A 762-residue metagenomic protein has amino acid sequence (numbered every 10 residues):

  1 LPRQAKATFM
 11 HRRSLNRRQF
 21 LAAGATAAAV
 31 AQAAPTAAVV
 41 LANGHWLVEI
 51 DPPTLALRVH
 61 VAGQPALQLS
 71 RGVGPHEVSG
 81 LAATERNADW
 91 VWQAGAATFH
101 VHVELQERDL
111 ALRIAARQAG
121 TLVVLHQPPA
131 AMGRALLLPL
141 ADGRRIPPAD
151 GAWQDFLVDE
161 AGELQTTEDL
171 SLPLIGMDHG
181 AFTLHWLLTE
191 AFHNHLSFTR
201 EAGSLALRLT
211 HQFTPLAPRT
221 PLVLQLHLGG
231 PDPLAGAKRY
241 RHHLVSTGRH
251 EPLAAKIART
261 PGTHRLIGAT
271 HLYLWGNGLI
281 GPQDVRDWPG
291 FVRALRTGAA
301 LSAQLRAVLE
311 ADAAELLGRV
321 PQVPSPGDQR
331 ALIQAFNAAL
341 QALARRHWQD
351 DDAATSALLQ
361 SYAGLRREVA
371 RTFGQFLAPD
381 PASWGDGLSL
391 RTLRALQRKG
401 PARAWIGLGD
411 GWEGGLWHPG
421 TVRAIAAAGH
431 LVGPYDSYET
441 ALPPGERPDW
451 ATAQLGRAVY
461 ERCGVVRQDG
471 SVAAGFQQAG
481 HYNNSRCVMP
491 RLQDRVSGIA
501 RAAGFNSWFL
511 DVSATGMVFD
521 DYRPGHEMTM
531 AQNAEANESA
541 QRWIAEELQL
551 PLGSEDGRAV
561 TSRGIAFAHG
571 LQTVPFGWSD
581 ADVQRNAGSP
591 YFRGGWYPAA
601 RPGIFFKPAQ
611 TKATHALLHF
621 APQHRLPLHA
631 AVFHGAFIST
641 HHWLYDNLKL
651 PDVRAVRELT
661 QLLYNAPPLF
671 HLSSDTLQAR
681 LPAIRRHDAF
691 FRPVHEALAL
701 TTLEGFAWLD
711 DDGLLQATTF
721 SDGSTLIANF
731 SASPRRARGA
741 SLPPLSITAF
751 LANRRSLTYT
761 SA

Functional and structural regions predicted by a protein language model:
L1-F9: Short, Lys/Arg-enriched N-terminal segments with co-localized hydrophobic residues within the first ~10-30 amino acids
H11-T26: N-terminal secretory signal peptides and thylakoid transit peptides that target proteins across membranes
S14, A31-G44: C-terminal segment of N-terminal export signals and the immediately downstream linker at the start of the mature
A38-I406, A424-V432, D436-E439, S507 (+4 more regions): Carbohydrate-recognition beta-sandwich/jelly-roll modules in extracellular/periplasmic carbohydrate-active proteins
A206-T210, T214-Q225, G229-P231, P282-L301 (+9 more regions): Active-site-proximal substrate-binding groove within the catalytic cores of carbohydrate-active enzymes
F373, G385, P434, Y438-G498: Active-site-adjacent "subsite" loops/lids of carbohydrate-active enzymes
G407-G414: Conserved short loop/turn motifs at secondary-structure junctions
L416-P419: Active-site-adjacent beta->alpha loops and helix N-cap segments on the catalytic face of soluble alpha/beta enzymes
